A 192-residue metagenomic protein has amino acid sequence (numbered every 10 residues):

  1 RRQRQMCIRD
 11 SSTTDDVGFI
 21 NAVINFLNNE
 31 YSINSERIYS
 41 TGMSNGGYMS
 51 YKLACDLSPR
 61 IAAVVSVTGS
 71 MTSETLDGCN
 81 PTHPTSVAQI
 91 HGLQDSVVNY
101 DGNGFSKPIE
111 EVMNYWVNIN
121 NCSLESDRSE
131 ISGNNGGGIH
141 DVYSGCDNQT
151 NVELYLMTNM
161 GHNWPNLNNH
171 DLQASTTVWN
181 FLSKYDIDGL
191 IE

Functional and structural regions predicted by a protein language model:
R1-I8: Short, small-residue-biased leader/transition segments that mark boundaries at the very start of proteins
R9-N45, C55: Gly/Ser-rich "nucleophile elbow"/oxyanion-hole loop immediately N-terminal to the catalytic nucleophile in hydrolases
D10-G18, C55, N103-E110, N168-Q173: Soluble non-cytosolic domains of exported or imported proteins
S32-I33, N45-G46, D56-P59, C79-P84 (+3 more regions): Extracellular/periplasmic catalytic domains that process cell-envelope and extracellular macromolecules
M49-L53: Hydrolases whose catalytic domains are alpha/beta-hydrolase-1, hotdog thioesterase, or metallo-beta-lactamase-like
A62-Q149: The feature captures the conserved acid-bearing segment of alpha/beta-hydrolase catalytic domains
G133-N134, N159-N163: Histidine-bearing beta->alpha loop at or near hydrolase active sites
H170-E192: Catalytic active-site module of serine/aspartate enzymes centered on a nucleophile-bearing elbow/loop
